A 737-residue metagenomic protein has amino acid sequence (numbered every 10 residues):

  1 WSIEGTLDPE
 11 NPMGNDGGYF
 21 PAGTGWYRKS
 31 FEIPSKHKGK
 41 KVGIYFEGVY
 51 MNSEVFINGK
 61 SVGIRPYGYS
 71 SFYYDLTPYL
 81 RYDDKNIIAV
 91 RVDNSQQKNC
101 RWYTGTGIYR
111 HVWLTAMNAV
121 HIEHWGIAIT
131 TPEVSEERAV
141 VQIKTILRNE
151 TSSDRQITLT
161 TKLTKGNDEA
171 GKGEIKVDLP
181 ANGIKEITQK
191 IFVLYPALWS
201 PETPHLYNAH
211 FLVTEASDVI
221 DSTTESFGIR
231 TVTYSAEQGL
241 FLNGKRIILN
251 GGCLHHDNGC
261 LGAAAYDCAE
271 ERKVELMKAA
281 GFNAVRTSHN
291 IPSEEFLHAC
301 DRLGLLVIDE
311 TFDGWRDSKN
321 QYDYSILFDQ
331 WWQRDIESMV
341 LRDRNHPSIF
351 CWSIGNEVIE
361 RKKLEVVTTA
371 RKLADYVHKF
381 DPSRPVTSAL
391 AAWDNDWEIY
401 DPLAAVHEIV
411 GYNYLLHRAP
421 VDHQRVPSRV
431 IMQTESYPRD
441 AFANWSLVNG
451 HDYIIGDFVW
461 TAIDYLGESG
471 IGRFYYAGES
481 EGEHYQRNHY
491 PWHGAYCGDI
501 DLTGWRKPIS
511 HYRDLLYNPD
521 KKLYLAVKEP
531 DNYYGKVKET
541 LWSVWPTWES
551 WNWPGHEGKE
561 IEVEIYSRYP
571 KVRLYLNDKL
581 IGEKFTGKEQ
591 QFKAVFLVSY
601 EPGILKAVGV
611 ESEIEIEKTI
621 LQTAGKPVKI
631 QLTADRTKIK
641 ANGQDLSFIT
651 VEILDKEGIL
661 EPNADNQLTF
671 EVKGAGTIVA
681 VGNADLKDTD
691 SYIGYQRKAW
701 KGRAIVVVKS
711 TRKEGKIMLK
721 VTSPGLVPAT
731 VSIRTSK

Functional and structural regions predicted by a protein language model:
W1-G17, Y67-G68, L76-I143, L147 (+10 more regions): An acidic-aromatic loop/edge-strand motif
W1-Y45, Q96, C100, G105-I108 (+5 more regions): Extended carbohydrate-recognition surfaces in non-catalytic/accessory domains of CAZymes and lectin-like proteins
I3-I33, H37-N58, G63-P66, Y73 (+7 more regions): Active-site-adjacent substrate/metal-binding segments within catalytic domains of carbohydrate-active enzymes
G17-W125, E150-T151, I291, L305-I308 (+6 more regions): Accessory beta-strand-rich segments of carbohydrate-active enzymes
H37-K41, L80-K85, D154, V193-N208 (+1 more regions): Short glycine/proline/serine/threonine-rich loop/turn segments at secondary-structure transition edges
I57, R138-D178, K185-Q189, F211 (+4 more regions): Beta-strand-rich binding/interaction modules
Q97-K98, L114, A119-V120, S348-W352 (+5 more regions): Substrate-binding clefts and catalytic carboxylate motifs of secreted carbohydrate-active enzymes
R155-T160, P201-N208, E560, R568-P570 (+4 more regions): Short flexible loop/turn segments that cap and initiate beta-strands
